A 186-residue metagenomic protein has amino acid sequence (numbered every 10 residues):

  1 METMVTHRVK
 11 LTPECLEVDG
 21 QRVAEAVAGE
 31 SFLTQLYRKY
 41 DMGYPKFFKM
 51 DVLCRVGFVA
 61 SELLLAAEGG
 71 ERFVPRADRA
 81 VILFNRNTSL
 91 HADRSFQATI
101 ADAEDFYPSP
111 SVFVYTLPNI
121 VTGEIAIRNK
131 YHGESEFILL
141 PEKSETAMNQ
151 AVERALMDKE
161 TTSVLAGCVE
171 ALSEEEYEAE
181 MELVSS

Functional and structural regions predicted by a protein language model:
M1-S186: Conserved "HGTGT" condensation-loop signature of ketosynthase/thiolase-family condensing enzymes that catalyze
